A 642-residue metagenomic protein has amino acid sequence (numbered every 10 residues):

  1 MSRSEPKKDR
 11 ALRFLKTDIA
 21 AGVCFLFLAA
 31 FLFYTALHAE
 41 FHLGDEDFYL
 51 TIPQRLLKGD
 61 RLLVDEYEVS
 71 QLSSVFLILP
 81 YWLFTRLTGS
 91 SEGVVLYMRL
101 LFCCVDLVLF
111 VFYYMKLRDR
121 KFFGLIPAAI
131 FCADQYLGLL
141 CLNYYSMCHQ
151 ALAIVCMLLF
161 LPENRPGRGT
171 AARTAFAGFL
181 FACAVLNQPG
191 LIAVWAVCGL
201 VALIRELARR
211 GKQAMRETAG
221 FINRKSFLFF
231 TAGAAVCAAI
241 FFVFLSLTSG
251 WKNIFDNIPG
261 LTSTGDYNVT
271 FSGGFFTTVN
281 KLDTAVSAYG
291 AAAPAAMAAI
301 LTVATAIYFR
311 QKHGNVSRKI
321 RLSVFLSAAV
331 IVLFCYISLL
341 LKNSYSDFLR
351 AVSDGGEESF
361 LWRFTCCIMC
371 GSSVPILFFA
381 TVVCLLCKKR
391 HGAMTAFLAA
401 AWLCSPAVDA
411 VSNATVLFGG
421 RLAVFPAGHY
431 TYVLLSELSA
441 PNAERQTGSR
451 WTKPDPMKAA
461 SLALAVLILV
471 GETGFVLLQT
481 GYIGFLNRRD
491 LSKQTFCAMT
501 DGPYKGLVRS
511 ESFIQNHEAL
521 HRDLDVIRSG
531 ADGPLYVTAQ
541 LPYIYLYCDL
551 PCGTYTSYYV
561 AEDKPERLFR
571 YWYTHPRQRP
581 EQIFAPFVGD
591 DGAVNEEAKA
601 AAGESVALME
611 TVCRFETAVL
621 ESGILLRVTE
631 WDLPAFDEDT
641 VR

Functional and structural regions predicted by a protein language model:
F48-L56, D65-S90, A184: Short hydrophobic/aromatic helix or loop-helix immediately within or flanking a transmembrane segment in polytopic
E68, L191, F475-E562, P580-D591 (+2 more regions): Short periplasmic/luminal acceptor-recognition loop of GT-C membrane glycosyltransferases, typified by
V95, R99, P127-L152, L186 (+3 more regions): Aromatic- and kink-enriched transmembrane "portal" helix at the membrane-lumen/periplasm boundary that abuts
V108-D134, G392: Transmembrane-helix signature of polytopic, membrane-embedded enzymes that assemble or transfer cell-envelope glycans
Y136, A171-V201, A235-V236, A400-V411: Membrane-interface alpha helices of multi-pass inner-membrane proteins
A153, L158-C183, G220-A232, A393-A400: Short hydrophobic alpha-helices at membrane interfaces in multi-pass membrane enzymes
N164, V194-A239, V243, L247 (+4 more regions): Perimembrane helix-loop-helix junctions
S226-Q311, V330-D347: Membrane-lumen/periplasm interface segments of specific transmembrane helices in polyprenyl phosphate-linked
